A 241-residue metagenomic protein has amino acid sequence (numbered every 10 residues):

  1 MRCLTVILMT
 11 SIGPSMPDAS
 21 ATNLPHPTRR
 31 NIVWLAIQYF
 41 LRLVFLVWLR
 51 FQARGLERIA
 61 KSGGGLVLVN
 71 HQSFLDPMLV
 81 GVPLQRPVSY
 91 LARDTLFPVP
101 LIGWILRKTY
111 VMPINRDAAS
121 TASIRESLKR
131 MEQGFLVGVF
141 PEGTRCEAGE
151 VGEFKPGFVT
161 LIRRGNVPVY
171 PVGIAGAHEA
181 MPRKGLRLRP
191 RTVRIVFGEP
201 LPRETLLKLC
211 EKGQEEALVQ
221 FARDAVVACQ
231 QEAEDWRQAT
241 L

Functional and structural regions predicted by a protein language model:
I7-I32, A122-L241: Non-catalytic C-terminal accessory region of glycerolipid acyltransferases and related lyso-lipid remodeling enzymes
T10-G55, K61, V99-T109: A transmembrane-helix-recognition feature enriched in membrane-embedded lipid enzymes and envelope glyco-/phospholipid
F40-R42, K108-I114, P141-R145: Short, basic, glycine/proline-bearing loop/turn elements
L46, A60-A118, E126: Catalytic core of membrane glycerolipid acyltransferases/transacylases, capturing the structured, soluble-facing
Q52, A119-S123: Glycine-rich, highly charged phosphate/nucleotide-binding loops
A53, Y90, V111-P113, V169-P171 (+1 more regions): Conserved beta-strand scaffold positions in the cores of enzyme catalytic domains, especially in NTP/NDP-utilizing
G55, N70-H71, A92-R93, F140-E142 (+1 more regions): A secondary-structure boundary/capping signal
